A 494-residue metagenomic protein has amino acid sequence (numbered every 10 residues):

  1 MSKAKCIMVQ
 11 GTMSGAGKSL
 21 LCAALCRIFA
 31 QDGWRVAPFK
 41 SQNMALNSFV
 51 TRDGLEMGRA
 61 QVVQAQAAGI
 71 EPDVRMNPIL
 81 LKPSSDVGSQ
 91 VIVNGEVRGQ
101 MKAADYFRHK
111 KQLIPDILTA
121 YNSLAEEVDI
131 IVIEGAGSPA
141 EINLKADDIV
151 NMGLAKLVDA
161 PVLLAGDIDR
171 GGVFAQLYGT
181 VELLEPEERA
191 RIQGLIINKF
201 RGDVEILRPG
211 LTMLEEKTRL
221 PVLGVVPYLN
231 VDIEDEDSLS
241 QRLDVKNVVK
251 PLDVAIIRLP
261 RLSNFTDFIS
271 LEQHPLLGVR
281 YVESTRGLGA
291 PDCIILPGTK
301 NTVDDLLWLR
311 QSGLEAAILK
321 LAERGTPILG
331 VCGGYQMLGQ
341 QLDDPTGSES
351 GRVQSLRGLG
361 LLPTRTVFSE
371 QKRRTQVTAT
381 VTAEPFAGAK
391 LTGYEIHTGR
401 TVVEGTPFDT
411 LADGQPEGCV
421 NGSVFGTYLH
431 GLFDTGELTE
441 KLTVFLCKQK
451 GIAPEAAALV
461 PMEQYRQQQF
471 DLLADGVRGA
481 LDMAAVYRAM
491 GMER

Functional and structural regions predicted by a protein language model:
M1-A322, P327, D344-G347, E370-Q371 (+1 more regions): Flexible phosphate-sensing "switch/lid" loops adjacent to ATP/NTP-binding sites across phosphate-transfer
C332: Catalytic nucleophile serine of serine hydrolases, specifically the conserved "nucleophile elbow" pentapeptide
M337: Conserved catalytic-site region of short-chain dehydrogenase/reductase
S348-T375, V381: Conserved P-loop NTPase catalytic core
